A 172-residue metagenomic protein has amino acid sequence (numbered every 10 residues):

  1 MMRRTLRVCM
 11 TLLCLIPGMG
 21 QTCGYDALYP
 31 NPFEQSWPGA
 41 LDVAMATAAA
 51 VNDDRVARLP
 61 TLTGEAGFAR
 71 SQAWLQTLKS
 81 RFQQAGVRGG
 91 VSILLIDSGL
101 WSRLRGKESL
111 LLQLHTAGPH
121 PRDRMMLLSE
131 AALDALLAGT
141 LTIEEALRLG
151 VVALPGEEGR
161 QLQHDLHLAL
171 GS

Functional and structural regions predicted by a protein language model:
M1-R7: Positively charged n-region of N-terminal signal peptides that target proteins for export
R7-G18: Bacterial N-terminal signal peptides
G20-S172: Feature captures hydrophobic
